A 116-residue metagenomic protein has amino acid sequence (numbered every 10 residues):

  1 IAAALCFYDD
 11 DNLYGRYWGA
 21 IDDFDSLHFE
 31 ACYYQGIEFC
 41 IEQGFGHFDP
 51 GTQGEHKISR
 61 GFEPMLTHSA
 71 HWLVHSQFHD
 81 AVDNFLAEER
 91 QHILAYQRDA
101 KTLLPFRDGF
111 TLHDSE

Functional and structural regions predicted by a protein language model:
I1-N84: Aromatic (often tryptophan-rich) hydrophobic motifs at membrane interfaces
V74, F78-E116: In a subset of proteins, long, contiguous C-terminal domains/tails are tracked
